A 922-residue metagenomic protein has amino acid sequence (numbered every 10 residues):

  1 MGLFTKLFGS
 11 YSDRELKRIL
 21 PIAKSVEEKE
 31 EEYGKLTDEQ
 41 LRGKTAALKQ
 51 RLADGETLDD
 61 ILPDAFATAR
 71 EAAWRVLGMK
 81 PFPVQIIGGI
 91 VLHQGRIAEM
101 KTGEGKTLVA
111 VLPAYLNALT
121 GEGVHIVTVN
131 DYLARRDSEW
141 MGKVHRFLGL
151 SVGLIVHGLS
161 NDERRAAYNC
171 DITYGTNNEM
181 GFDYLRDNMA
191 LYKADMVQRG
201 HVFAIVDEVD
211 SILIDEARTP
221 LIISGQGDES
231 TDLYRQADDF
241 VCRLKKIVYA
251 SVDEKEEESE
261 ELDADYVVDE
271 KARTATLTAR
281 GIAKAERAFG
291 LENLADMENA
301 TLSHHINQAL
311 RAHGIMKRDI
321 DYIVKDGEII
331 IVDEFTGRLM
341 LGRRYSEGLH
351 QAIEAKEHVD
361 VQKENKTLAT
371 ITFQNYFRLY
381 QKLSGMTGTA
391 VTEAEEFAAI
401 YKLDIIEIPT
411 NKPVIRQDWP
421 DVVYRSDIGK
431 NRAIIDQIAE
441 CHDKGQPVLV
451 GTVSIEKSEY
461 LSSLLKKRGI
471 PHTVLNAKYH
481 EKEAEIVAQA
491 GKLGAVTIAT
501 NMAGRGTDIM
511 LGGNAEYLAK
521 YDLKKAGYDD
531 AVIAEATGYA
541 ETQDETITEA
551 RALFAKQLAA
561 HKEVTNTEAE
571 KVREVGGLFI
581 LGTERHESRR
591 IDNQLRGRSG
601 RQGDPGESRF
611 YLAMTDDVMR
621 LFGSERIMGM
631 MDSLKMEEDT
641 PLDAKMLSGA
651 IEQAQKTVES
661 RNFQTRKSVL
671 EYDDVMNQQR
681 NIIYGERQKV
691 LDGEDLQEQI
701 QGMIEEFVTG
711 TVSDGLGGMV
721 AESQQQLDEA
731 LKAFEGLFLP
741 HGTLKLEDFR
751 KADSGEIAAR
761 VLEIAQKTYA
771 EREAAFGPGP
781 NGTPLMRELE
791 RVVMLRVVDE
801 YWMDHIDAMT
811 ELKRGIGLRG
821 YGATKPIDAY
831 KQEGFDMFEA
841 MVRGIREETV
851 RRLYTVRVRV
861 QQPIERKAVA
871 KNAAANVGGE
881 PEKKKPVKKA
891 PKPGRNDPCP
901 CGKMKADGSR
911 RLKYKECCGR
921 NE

Functional and structural regions predicted by a protein language model:
M1-A613, V618-K635, G685, E706: Conserved P-loop NTPase motor core
A110, I434, K884-P886, G894: Active-site-adjacent structural elements in folded domains
T219, V448, R505, W802 (+2 more regions): Glycine-centered loop/turn positions within well-structured domains that cap or flank conserved ligand/cofactor-binding
C242-S251, A515-E516, R772-A775, N896-A906: Short regulatory "switch" loops immediately downstream of catalytic or recognition motifs within protein catalytic
Y322-I330, T336-R343, R573, F579-L581 (+5 more regions): Extended, charged helical/alpha-beta scaffold domains that provide interaction surfaces
G445-S458, D692-G693, V720, E747-R750 (+3 more regions): Short, Lys/Glu-rich amphipathic helical modules
V450, I498, W802, F838 (+2 more regions): Hydrophobic, well-ordered secondary-structure elements that form the walls of internal hydrophobic environments
P891-C899, K903-E922: A short, cysteine/histidine-rich metal-binding "knuckle" motif
